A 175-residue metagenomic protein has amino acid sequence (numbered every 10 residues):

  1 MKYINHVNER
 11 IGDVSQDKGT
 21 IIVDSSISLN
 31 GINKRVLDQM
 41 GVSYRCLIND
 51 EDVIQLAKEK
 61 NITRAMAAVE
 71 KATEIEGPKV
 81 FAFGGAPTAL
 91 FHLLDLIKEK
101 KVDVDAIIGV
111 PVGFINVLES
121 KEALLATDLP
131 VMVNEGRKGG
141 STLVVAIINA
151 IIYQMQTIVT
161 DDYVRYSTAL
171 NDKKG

Functional and structural regions predicted by a protein language model:
M1-K2, I32-R35, V144: Short, glycine/acidic-enriched capping/hinge loops at junctions between secondary-structure elements
M1-V14: A short, well-structured juxtamembrane/interface segment
V14-K18, R35, Q39, I75 (+4 more regions): Change "in soluble alpha/beta enzymes" to "in soluble alpha/beta proteins
S15, S25-E99, V104-D105, P111-G113: Conserved mixed alpha/beta catalytic, RNA-binding, or beta-rich assembly cores of soluble enzyme, regulatory
I21-V23: Short hydrophobic beta-strand that contains or immediately precedes a catalytic carboxylate
D105, I115-G175: C-terminal functional extensions of proteins
